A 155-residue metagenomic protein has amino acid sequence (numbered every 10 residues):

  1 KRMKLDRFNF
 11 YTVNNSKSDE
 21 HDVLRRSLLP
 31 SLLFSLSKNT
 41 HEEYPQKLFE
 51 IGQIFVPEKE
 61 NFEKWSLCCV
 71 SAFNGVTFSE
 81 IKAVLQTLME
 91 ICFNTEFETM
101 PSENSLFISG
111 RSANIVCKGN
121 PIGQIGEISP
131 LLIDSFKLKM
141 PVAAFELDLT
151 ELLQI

Functional and structural regions predicted by a protein language model:
K1-I155: Extended beta-strand-rich architecture
